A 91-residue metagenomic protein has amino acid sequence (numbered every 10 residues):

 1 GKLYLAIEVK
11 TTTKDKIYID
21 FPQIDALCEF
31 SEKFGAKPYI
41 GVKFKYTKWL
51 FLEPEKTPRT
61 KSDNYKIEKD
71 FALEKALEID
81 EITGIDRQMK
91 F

Functional and structural regions predicted by a protein language model:
G1-T13: Conserved catalytic cores of phosphodiester-cleaving nucleases, focusing on short active-site segments
I7, I17, L50: Short acidic, gly/pro-rich beta-turn/loop elements at beta-sheet edges and active-site/ligand-binding grooves
T12-K43: Short, charged, amphipathic alpha-helix that recurs within catalytic cores of restriction-modification and other
K37, K43-F91: Domain-level recognition of nuclease-like catalytic cores that cleave nucleotide substrates
